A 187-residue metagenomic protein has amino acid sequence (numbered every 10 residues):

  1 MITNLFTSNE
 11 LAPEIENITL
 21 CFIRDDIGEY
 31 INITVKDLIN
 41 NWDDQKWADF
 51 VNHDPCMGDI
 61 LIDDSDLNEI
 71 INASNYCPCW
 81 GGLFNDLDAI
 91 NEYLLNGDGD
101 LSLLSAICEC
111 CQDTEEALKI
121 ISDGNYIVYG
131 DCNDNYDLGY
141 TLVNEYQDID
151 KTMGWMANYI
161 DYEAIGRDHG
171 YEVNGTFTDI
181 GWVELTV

Functional and structural regions predicted by a protein language model:
M1-E14, D131, Y136-V187: Acidic, proline/glycine-rich low-complexity IDRs
T3, N9-I15, I27-T34, L38-D150: Mixed-charge (acidic/basic) macromolecular-recognition segments
C21-G28, E109-C110, F177-I180, T186-V187: Short, flexible beta-strand-to-coil junctions
